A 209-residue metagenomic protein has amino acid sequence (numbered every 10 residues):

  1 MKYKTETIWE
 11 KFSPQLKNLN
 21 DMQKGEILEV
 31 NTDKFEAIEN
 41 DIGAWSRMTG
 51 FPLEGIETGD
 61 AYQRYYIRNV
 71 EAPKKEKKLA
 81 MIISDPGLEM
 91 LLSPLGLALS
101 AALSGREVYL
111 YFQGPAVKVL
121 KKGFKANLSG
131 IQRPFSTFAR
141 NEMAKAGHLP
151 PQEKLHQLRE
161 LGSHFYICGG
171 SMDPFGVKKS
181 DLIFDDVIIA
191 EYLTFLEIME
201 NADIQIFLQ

Functional and structural regions predicted by a protein language model:
M1-K24: An N-terminal amphipathic alpha-helical segment
K2-E10, A80-L92: Short, glycine-rich nucleotide/cofactor-binding loops
L16-K17, L92-G105: Histidine-anchored nucleotide/phosphate-binding helix
E29-T32, V108-G114, Y166-G169: Short internal beta-strands
T49-G59, L128-L161: A glycine-rich helix N-cap at a beta->alpha junction
R64-P73: Core SAM-dependent methyltransferase catalytic element
A102-G123: Small/aliphatic-rich secondary-structure junction motif
Q152-I206: A charged, amphipathic interaction segment
